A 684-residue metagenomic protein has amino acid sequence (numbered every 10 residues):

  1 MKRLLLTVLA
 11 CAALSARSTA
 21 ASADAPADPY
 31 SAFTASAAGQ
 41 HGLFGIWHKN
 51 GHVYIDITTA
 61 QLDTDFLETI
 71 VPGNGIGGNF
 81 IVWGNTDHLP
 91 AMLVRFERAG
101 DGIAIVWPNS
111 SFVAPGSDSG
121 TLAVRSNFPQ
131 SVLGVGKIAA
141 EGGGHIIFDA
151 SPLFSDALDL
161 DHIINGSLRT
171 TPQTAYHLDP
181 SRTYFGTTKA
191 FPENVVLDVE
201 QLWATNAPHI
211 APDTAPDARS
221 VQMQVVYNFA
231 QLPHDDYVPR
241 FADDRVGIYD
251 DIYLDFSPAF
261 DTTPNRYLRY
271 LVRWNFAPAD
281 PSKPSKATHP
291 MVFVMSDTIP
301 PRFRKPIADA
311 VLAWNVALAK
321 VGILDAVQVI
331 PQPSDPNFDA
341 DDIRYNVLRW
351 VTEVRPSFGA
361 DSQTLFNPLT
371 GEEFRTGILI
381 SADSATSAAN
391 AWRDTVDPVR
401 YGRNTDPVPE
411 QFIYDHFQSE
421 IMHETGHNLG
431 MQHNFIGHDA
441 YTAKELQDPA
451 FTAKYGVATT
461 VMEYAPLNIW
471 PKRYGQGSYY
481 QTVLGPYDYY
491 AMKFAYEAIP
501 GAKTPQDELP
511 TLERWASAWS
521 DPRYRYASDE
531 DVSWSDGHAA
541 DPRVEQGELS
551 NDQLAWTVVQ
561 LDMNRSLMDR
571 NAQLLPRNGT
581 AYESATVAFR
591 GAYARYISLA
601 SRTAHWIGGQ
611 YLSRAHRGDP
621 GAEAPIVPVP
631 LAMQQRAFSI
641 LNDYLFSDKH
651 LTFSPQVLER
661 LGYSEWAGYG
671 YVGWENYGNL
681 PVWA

Functional and structural regions predicted by a protein language model:
M1-L4: Positively charged n-region of N-terminal signal peptides that target proteins for export
L6-L14: Hydrophobic helical h-region of N-terminal Sec-dependent signal peptides in bacterial secretory/periplasmic proteins
L14-A20: C-terminal segment of classical bacterial N-terminal signal peptides
A23-I299, A308, A317, Q332-P409 (+4 more regions): Auxiliary tRNA-acceptor-end handling modules of aminoacyl-tRNA synthetases
R302, P306-D309, A313, F412 (+6 more regions): Extracytoplasmic/secreted proteins, especially bacterial periplasmic and envelope-associated proteins
L312-I323, H427, M431, L467 (+1 more regions): Sec-exported extracytoplasmic/periplasmic mature domains
P331-V351, D415-K472: The catalytic-center signature of Zn2+-dependent metalloproteases
H438-A684: Conserved catalytic/binding loops enriched for acidic/polar residues
